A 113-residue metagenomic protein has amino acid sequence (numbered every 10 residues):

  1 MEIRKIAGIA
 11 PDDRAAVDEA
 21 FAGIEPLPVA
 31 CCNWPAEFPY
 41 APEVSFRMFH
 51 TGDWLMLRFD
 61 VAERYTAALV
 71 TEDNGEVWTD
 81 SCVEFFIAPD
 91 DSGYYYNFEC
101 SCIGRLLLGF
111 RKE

Functional and structural regions predicted by a protein language model:
M1-E113: Structural preference for beta-rich elements and adjacent junctions enriched in aromatics
